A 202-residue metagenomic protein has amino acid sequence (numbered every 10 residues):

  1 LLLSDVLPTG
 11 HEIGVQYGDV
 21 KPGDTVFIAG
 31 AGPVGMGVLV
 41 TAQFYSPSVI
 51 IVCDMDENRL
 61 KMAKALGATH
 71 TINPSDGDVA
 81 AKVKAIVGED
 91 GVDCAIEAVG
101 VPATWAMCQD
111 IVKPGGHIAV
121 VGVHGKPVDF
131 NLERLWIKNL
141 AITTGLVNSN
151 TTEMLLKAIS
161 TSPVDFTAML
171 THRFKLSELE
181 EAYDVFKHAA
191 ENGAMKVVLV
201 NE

Functional and structural regions predicted by a protein language model:
L1-G77, A81: Mid-domain Rossmann-like dinucleotide-binding core that forms the NAD(H)/NADP(H) cofactor-binding site
D24, G116-H117: Glycine-centered, small-residue-biased loops immediately flanking beta-strands in adenine/cofactor-binding cores
I51, A119, T143: Conserved beta-strand positions in the Rossmann-like core of class I SAM-dependent methyltransferases
D54, G122, L146: Conserved acidic E/D residue at the C-terminus of a beta-strand in Rossmann-like folds
D93-I96, A119: N-terminal Rossmann-like NAD(P) cofactor-binding module of classical short-chain dehydrogenase/reductase
A106-D110, S149-E202: C-terminal hydrophobic helical "lid"/dimerization subdomain of Rossmann-like NAD(P)H-dependent oxidoreductases
V112-P114: Helix-to-beta-strand junctions that scaffold the AdoMet/dcAdoMet cofactor pocket in Class I SAM-dependent enzymes
G122-N139, M154-K157: Rossmann-fold NAD(P)-binding glycine/threonine-rich loop
